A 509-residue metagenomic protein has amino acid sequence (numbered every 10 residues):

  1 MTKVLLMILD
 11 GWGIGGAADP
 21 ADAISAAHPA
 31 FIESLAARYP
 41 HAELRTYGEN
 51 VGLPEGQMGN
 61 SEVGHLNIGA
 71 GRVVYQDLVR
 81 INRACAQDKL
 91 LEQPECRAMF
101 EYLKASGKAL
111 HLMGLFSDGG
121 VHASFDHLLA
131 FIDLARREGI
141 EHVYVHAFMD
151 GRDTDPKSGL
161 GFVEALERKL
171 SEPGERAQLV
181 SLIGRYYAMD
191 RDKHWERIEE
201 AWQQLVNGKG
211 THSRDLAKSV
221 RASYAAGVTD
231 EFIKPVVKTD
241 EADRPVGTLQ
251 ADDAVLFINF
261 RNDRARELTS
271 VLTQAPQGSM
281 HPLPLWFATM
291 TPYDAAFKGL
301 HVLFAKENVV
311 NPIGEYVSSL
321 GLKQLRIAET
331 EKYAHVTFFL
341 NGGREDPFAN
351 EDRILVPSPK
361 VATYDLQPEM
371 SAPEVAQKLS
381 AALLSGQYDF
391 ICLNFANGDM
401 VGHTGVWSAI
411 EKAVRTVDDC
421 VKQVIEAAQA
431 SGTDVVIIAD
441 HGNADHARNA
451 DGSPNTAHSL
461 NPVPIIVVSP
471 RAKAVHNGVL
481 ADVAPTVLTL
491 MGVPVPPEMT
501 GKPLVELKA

Functional and structural regions predicted by a protein language model:
M1-A509: Feature captures the catalytic ectodomains and active-site-proximal regions of enzymes that hydrolyze or transfer
